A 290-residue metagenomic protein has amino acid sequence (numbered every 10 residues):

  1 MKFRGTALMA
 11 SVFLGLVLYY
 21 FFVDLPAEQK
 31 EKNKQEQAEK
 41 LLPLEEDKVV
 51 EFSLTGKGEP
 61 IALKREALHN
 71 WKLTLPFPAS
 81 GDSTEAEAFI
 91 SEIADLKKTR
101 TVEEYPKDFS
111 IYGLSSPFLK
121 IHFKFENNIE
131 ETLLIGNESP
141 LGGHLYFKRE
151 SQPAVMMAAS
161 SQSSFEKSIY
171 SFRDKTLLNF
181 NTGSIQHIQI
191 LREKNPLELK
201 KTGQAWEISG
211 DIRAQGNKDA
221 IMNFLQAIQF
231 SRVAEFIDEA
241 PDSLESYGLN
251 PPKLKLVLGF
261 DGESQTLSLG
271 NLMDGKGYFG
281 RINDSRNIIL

Functional and structural regions predicted by a protein language model:
M1-L290: A short-motif feature that recognizes glycine-rich, charge-decorated loops that bind or process nucleotide phosphates
